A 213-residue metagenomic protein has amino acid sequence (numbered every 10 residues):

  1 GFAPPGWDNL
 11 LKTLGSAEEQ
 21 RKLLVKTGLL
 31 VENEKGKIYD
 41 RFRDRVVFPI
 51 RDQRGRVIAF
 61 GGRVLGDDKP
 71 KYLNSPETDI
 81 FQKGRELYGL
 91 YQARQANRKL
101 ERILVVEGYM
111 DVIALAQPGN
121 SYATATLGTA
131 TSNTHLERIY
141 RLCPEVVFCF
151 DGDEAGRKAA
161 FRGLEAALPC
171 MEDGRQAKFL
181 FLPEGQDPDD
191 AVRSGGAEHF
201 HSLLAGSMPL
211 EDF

Functional and structural regions predicted by a protein language model:
G1-P4, F181: Conserved alpha/beta enzyme-core scaffolds, especially Rossmann-like or related mixed alpha/beta domains that build
G6-C143, A160: Phosphate-handling DNA/RNA-contact segment within nucleic-acid enzymes
I103-V105, P144-A155, A160, L180-F181: Acidic beta-strand-to-loop metal/phosphate-binding motif
G119-A123, G163-A167, S194-E198: Short secondary-structure boundary/capping segments
R138, A166-G174: Arginine/glycine-rich "motif VI" loop of SF2 helicases in the C-terminal RecA-like domain
A155-F161, Q186-A191: Switch/connector loops and helix/strand junctions flanking conserved nucleotide-binding motifs in nucleotide-processing
G174-F213: C-terminal or mid-to-C-terminal helical accessory/interaction module adjacent to the motor/catalytic core
